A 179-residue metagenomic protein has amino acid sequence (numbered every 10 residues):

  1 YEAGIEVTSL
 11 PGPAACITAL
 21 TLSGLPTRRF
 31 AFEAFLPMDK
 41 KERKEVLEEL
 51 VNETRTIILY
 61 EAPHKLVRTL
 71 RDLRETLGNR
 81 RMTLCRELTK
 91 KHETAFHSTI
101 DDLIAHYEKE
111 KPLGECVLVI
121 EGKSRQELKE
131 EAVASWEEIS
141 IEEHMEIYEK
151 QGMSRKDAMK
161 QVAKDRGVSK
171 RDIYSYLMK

Functional and structural regions predicted by a protein language model:
Y1-E53: Class I SAM-dependent methyltransferase SAM-binding "motif I" and its flanking Rossmann-like core
E6-L10, I58, T83: Structural detector of well-ordered beta-strand residues that form the stable sheet scaffold of enzyme domains
F30-E33, I58, D172: Short non-domain terminal segments
L36-D39, L59, A134: Alpha-helix initiation/capping motif
T56, P63-K179: A contiguous loop/helix-start segment that scaffolds small-molecule binding in enzyme catalytic cores
